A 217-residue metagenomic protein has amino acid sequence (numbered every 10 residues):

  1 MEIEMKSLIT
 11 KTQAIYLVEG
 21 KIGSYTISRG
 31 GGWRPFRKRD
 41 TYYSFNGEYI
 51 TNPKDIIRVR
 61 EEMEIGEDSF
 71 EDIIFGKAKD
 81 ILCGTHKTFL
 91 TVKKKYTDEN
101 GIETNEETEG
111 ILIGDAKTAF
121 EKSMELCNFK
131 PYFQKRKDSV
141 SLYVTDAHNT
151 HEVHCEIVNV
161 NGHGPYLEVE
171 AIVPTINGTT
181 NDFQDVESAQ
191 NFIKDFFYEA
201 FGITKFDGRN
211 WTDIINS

Functional and structural regions predicted by a protein language model:
M1-T150, E199, I203-S217: N-terminal strand-loop-strand beta-hairpin
Y25, G32-W33, M63, K117-E121 (+4 more regions): Domain-wide signal for the mature, well-folded portions of proteins, strongly enriched in nucleus-encoded organellar
I81-T88, H151-V153, D182-F192: Glycine-rich, flexible loop segments associated with nucleotide phosphate handling
G84-V92, P165-P174: Intrinsically disordered, low-complexity regulatory segments enriched in Ser/Thr/Pro and charged residues
N100-E106, E168, T179-V186: A short, polar/proline- and glycine-enriched secondary-structure boundary/capping micro-motif
I113, K135, V160-G162, T179-V186: Short capping loops/turns at secondary-structure boundaries
S139-E170, G178: Charged, well-structured binding/catalytic surfaces in domain cores that contact anionic ligands
P174-I214: Mixed-charge, glycine-accented linear interaction segment located at domain edges/termini
